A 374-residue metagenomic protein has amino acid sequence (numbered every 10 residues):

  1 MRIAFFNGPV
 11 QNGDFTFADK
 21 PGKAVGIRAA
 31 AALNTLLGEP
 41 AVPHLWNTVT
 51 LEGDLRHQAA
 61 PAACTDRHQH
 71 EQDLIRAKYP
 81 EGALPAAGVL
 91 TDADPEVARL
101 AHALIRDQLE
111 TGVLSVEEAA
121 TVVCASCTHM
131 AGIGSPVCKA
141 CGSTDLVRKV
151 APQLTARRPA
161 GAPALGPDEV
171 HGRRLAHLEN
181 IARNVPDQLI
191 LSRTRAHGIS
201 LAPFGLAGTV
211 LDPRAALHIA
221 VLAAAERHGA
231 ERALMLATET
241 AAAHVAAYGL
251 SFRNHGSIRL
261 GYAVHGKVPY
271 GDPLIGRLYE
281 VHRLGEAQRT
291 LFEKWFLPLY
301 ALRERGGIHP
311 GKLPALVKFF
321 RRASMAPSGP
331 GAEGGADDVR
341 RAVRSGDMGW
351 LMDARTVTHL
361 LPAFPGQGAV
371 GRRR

Functional and structural regions predicted by a protein language model:
M1-T35, V137-R374: Structured secondary-structure scaffolds
M1-V116, A125-A131, K139-T144: N-terminal Rossmann-like or analogous alpha/beta NTP/dinucleotide-binding catalytic cores that position adenine
T121, S135: Residues immediately within or flanking Cys/His clusters that coordinate Zn2+ in small zinc-binding modules
